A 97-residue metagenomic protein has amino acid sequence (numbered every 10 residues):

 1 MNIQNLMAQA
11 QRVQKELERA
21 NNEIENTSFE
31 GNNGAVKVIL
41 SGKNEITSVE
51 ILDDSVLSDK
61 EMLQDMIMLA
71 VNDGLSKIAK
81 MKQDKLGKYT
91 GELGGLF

Functional and structural regions predicted by a protein language model:
M1-E30, S76-F97: Long amphipathic alpha-helical segments used for membrane anchoring, targeting, substrate engagement, or oligomerization
A10, N44, I67: Residue-level signature of catalytic and energy-coupling elements of molecular machines, predominantly ATP/GTP-dependent
N26-V49: N-terminal intrinsically disordered, cationic/polar leader segments that include organellar targeting peptides
N32, L57, Q64-M66, G94: Short, charged/polar low-complexity linear motifs in solvent-exposed/disordered segments
V36-I39, K43, A70, K77 (+2 more regions): Alpha-helix boundary/capping detector
E45, V49-L63: A short interface-forming secondary-structure element
K60-D84: Active-site- and interface-proximal helix/loop "cap" or "latch" segments in soluble metabolic and energy-transducing
